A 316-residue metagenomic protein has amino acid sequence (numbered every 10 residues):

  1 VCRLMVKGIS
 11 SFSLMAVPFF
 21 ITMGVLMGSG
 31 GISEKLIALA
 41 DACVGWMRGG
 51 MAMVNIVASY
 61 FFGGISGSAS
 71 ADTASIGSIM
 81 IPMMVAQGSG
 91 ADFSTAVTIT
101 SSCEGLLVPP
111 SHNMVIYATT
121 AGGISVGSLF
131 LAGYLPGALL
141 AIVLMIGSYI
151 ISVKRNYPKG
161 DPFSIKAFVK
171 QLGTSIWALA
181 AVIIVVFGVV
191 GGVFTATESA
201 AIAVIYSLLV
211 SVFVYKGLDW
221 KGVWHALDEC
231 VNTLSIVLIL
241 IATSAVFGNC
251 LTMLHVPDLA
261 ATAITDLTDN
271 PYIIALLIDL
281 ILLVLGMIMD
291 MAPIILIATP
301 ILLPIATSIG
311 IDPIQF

Functional and structural regions predicted by a protein language model:
V1-F316: Alpha-helical transmembrane segments of multi-pass membrane transport proteins
